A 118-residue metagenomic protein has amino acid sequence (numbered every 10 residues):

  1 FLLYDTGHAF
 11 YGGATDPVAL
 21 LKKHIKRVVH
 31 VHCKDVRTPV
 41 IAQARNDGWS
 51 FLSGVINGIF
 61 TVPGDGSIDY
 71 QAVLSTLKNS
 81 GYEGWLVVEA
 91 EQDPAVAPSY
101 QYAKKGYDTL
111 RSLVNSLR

Functional and structural regions predicted by a protein language model:
F1-S67, L117-R118: Acidic/histidine-rich catalytic cores of soluble enzymes
D5, V31, L77, L86 (+1 more regions): Conserved, mostly hydrophobic/aromatic
A9, Q92-A95: A short, flexible beta-alpha/helix-coil linker loop
A19, K23-K26, A72-S75, K105-S112: Alpha-helical scaffolding segments of alpha/beta enzyme cores, especially the outer helices of TIM-barrel or partial
K26-V28, G81-W85: A general structural motif
A72-E83, L113-R118: A structural motif corresponding to the C-terminal end of an alpha-helix and its immediate exit/capping segment
V87-E91: Short acidic/histidine-rich active-site segments
A97-R118: C-terminal helical cap(s) of enzyme catalytic domains, especially alpha/beta-barrels
